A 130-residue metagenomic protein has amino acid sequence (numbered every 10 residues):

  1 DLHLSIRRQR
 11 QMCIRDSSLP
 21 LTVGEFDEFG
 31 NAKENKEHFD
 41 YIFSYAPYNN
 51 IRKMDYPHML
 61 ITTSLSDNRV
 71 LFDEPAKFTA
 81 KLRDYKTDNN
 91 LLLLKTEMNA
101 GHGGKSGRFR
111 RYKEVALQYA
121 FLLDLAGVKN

Functional and structural regions predicted by a protein language model:
D1-R10, I14: Single conserved hydrophobic/aromatic residue that forms the stacking wall/gate of nucleotide- or nucleobase-binding
Q11, R15-L19, H102-K105: A short beta-to-alpha transition loop/helix N-cap that caps and shapes the active-site region
R15-Y56: Mobile cap/lid helix-loop segments that gate and shape the active-site cleft of serine hydrolases
I61-T63, D67: Short beta-strand/loop motif that positions the catalytic acidic residue of the alpha/beta-hydrolase fold
N68-K77: Conserved alpha/beta-hydrolase "acid-adjacent" motif
A76, D84-N130: C-terminal catalytic histidine-bearing segment of alpha/beta-hydrolase fold enzymes
